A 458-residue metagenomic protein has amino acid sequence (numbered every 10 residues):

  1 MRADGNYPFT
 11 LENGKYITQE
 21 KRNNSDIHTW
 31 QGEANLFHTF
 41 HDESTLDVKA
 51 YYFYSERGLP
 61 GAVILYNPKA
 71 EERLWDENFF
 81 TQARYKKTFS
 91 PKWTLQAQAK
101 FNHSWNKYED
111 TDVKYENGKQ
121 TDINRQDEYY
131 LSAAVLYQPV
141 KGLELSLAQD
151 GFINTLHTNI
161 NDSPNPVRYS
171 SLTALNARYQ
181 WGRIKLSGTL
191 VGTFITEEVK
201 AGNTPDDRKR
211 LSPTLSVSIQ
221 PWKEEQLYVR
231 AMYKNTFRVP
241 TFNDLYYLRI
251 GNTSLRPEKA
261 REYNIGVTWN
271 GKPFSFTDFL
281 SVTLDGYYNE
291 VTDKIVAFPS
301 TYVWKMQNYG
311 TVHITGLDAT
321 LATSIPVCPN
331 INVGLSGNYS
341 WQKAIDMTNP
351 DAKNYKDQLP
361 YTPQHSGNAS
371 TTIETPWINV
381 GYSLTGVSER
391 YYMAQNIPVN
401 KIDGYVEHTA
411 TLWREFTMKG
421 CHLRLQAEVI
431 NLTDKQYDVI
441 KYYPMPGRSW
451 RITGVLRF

Functional and structural regions predicted by a protein language model:
M1, K92-D110, Q220-W222, V229-M232 (+1 more regions): Membrane-embedded beta-barrel scaffold of Gram-negative outer-membrane proteins
M1-E72: Periplasmic-side early beta-strands and strand-to-turn transitions of outer-membrane beta-barrels
R2-D4, Y52-E56, F101-W105, G151-H157 (+13 more regions): Transmembrane beta-strands of outer-membrane beta-barrel pores
A3-P8, Y287, T292, T385-M393 (+2 more regions): C-terminal beta-signal and adjacent terminal beta-strands/loops of Gram-negative outer-membrane beta-barrel proteins
R22-H28, K69-E77, N117-D127, D162-Y169 (+6 more regions): Replace "Gram-negative outer membrane beta-barrel proteins" with "bacterial and organellar outer membrane beta-barrel
D42-T45, T88-T94, Q138-E144, G182-R183 (+5 more regions): Short loop/turn motifs that connect adjacent beta-strands in outer-membrane beta-barrel proteins
V140-N289: Structural signature of Gram-negative outer-membrane beta-barrels, strongest in the C-terminal barrel of TonB-dependent
K141, R183, S281-E290, Q307-M393 (+2 more regions): Gram-negative outer-membrane beta-barrel transporters
